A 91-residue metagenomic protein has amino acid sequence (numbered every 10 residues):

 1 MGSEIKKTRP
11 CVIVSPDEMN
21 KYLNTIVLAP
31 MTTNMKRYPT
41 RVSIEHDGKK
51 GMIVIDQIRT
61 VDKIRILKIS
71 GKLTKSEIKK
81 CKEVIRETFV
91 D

Functional and structural regions predicted by a protein language model:
M1-D91: Conserved functional hotspots at enzyme active or ligand-binding sites that engage polyanionic ligands
